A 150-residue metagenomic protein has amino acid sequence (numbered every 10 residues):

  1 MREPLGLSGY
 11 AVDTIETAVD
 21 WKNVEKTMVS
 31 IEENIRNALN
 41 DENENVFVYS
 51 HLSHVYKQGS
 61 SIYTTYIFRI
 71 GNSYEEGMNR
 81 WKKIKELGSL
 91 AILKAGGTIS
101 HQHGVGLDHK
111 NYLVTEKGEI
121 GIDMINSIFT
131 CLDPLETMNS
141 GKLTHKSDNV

Functional and structural regions predicted by a protein language model:
M1-R80, I84-L87, A95-G96: C-terminal substrate-recognition/cap domain of FAD-linked oxidoreductases
I15, T64-Y66, H103, I128 (+1 more regions): A structural signal for short, well-ordered beta-strand segments
S30, L87, A91, D123 (+1 more regions): Alpha-helical scaffold segments in soluble metabolic enzymes
V55, I99-N111: Small/polar glycine-rich anion-binding or flexible loop at a beta-alpha turn
S73, L90, G118, I122: Long, contiguous binding/interaction regions
G106-V150: Activity-critical C-terminal alpha-helical subdomain
